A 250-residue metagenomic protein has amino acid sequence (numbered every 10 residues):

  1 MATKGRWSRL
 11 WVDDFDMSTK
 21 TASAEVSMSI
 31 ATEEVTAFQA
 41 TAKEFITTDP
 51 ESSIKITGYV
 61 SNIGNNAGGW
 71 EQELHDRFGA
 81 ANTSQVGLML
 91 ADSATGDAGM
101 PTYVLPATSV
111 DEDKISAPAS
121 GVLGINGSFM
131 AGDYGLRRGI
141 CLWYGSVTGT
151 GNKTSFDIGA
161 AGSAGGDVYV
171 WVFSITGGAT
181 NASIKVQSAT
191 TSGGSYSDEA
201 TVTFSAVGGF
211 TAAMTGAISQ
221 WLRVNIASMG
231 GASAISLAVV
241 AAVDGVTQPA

Functional and structural regions predicted by a protein language model:
M1-I63, A98-M130, G135-G139, Y144-S146 (+1 more regions): Solvent-exposed edge beta-strands and adjacent loop segments that serve as assembly or binding interfaces
N62-N65, F173-N181, M229-A234: Extended, low-complexity, turn-rich repeat/linker tracts enriched in Gly/Pro/Ser/Thr and Asp/Glu that occur
N65-D111: Short, acidic/charged, Gly/Pro-enriched secondary-structure junctions
V122, G165-V170, G216-A238: Noncatalytic modules at the cell exterior or secretory-pathway interfaces, chiefly beta-strand-rich lectin/adhesion
I125-G127, R138-I140, G230-T247: Edge beta-strands of jelly-roll/beta-sandwich modules across compartments, strongly enriched in secreted/luminal
T154-I158, G208-G216: Exposed aromatic-hydrophobic patches
S183-Q187, V240: Beta-strand signatures of extracellular beta-sandwich domains
S197-V207: Solvent-exposed serine/threonine-rich low-complexity stretches and specific carbohydrate-binding patches
